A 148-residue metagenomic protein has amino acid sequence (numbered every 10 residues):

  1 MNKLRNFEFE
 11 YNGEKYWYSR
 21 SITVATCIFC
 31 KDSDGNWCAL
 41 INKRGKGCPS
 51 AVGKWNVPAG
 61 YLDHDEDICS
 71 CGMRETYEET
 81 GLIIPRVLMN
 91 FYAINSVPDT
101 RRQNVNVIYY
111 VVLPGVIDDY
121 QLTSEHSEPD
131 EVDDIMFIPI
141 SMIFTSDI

Functional and structural regions predicted by a protein language model:
M1-C27, D32-S33: Acidic, metal-coordinating catalytic segment for phosphate/diphosphate chemistry, firing primarily on the Nudix
A25-C27, C38, D134: Conserved beta-strand and immediately adjacent loop positions that scaffold enzyme active sites
I28-C30, K43, V112-L113, P139: Residue-level signal for short segments within beta-strands and strand-turn junctions of well-structured beta-sheet
K31-C38, P49-A51, R101-Q103: Short, solvent-exposed loop/turn segments that connect beta-strands within catalytic domains and beta-strand-rich
D32, G45, Y61: Residue-level signal for short, function-critical loop segments
G35-R44, D118-H126: Short, well-ordered strand-loop elements centered on a beta-strand within folded domains, enriched for acidic residues
K43-K46, V52: Short, His- and charge-rich active-site/binding loops that engage polyanionic ligands
W55, G60-I148: Unchanged
